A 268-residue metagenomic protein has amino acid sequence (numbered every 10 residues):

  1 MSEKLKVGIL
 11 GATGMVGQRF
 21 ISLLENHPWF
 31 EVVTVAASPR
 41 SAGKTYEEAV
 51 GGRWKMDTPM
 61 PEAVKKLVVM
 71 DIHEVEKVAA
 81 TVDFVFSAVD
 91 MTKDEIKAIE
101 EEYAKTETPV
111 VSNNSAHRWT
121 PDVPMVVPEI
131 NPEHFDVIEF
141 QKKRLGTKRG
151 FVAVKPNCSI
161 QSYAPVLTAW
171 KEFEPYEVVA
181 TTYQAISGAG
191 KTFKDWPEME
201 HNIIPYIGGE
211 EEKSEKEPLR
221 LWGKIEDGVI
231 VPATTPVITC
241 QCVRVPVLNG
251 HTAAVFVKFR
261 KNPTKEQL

Functional and structural regions predicted by a protein language model:
M1-P205, V237, K265: N-terminal Rossmann-like NAD(P) cofactor-binding subdomain of oxidoreductases, focused on the glycine-rich
S187-L268: Charged docking surfaces used in two-component/phosphorelay signaling
